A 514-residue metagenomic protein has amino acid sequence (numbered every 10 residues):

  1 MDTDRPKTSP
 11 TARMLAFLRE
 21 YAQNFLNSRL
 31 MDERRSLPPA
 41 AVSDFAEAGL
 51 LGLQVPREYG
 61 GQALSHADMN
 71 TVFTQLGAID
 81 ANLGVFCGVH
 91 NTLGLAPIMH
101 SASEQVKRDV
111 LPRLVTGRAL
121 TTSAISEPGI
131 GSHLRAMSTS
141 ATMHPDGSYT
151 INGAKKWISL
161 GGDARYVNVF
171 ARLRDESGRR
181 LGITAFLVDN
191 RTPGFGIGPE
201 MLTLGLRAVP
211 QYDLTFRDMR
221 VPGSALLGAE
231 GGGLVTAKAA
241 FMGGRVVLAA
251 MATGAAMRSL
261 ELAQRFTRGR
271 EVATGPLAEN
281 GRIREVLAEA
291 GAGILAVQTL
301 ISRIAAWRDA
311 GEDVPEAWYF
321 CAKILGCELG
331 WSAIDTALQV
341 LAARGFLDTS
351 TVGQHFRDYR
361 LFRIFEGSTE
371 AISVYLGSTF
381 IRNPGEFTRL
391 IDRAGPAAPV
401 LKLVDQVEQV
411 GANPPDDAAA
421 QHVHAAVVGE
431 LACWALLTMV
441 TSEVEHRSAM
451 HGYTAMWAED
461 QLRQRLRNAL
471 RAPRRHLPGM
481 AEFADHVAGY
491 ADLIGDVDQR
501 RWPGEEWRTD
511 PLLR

Functional and structural regions predicted by a protein language model:
M1-G88, Q105-T116, L120, H144 (+3 more regions): Amphipathic, small/basic residue-rich leader segments at the start of a protein or domain
L30, I294-L325, L338-Q339, P415-A419 (+1 more regions): C-terminal helix-coil-helix/basic helical segment that borders enzyme active sites and/or dimer interfaces and provides
A81, K156-G162, F362-F365: Glycine-rich phosphate/pyrophosphate-binding beta-alpha loops
V85-Q105, A124-S126, G131-L134, T142-P145 (+1 more regions): N-terminal glycine-rich flavin-associated loop
S148, N152-I197: A short core secondary-structure module
I197-G293, R360-E445: Glycine-rich beta->alpha junctions and the first turn(s) of the following alpha-helix
W331-F356, R447-M450: A glycine-biased, small/acidic residue-tolerant capping/turn segment at secondary-structure junctions
R344-E408, P473-R514: Glycine-rich phosphate/cofactor-binding loops in nucleotide/flavin-utilizing enzymes
